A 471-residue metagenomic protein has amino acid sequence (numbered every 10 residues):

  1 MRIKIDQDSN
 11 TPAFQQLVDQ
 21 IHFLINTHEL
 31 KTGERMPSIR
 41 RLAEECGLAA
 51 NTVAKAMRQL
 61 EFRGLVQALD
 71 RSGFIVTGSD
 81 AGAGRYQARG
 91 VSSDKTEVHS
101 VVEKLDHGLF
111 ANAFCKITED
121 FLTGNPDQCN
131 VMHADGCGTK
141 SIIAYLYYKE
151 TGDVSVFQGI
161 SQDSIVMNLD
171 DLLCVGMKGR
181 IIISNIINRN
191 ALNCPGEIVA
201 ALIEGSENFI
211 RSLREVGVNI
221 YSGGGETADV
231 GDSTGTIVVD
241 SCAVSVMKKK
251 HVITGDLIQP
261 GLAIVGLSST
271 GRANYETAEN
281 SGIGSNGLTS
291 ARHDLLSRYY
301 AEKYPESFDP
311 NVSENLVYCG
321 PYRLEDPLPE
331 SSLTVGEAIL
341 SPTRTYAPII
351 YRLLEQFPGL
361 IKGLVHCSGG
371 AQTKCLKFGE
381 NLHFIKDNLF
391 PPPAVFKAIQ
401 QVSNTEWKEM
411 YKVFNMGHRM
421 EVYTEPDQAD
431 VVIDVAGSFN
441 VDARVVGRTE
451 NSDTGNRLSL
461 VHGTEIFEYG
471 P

Functional and structural regions predicted by a protein language model:
M1-M36, R41, A83, S93: Extreme N-terminal segment that seeds HTH/winged-HTH DNA-binding domains in transcriptional regulators
V18, A54, V166: Conserved catalytic core of two-component sensor histidine kinases
H22-F23, R58, D170: Core alpha-helical elements of the protein kinase catalytic domain, predominantly the helix directly N-terminal
E29, G64, G176: Conserved functional loop/turn residues at catalytic and ligand-binding sites
R35-Q67: N-terminal helix-turn-helix
M36, A68-D80: Short, Lys/Arg-rich nucleic-acid/phosphate-binding segment
G84-P471: Helix-biased detector of long, well-ordered alpha-helical tracts
